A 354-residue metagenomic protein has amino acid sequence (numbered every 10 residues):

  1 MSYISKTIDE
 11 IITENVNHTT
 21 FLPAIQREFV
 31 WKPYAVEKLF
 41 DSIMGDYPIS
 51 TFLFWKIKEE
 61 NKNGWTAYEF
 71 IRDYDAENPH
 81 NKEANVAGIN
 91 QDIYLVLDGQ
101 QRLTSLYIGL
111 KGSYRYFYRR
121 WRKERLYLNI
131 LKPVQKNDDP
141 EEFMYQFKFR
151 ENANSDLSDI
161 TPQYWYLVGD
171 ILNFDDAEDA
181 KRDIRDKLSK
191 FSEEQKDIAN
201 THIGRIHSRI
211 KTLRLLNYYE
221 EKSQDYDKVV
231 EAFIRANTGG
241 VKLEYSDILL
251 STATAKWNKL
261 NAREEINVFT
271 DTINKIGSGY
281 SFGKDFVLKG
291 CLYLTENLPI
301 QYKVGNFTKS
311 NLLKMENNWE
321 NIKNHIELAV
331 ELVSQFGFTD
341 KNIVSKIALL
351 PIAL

Functional and structural regions predicted by a protein language model:
S2-V30, E37-N297, E331-S334, T339-V344: Basic- and aromatic-enriched surface patches that contact anionic nucleotides/nucleic acids
Y293-L354: Structured, charged N-terminal subsegments at the starts of enzyme catalytic cores and at intra-chain domain/subunit
